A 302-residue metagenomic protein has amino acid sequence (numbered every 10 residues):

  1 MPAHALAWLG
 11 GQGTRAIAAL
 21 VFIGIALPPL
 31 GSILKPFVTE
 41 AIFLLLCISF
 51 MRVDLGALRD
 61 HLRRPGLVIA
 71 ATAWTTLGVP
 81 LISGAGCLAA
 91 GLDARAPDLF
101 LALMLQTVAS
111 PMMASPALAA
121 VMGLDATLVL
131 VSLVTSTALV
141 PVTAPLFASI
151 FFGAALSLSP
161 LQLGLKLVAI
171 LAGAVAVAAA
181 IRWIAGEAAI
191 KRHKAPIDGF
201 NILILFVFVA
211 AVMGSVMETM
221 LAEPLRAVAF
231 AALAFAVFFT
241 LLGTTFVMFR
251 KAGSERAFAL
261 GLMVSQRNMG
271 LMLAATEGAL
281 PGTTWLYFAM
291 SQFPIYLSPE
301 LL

Functional and structural regions predicted by a protein language model:
M1-L302: Alpha-helical transmembrane segments of multi-pass small-molecule/ion transporters
